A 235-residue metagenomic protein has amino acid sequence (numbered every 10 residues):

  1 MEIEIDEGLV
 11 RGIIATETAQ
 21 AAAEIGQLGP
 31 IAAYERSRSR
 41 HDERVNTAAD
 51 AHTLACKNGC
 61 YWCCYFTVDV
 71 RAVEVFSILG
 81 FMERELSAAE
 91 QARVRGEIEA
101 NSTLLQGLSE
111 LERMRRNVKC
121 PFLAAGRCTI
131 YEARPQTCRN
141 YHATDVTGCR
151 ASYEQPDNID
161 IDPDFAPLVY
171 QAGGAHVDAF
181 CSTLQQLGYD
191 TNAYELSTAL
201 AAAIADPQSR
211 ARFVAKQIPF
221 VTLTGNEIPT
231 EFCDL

Functional and structural regions predicted by a protein language model:
M1-R127, Y131-L235: Short loop/turn segments that flank or connect secondary-structure elements
